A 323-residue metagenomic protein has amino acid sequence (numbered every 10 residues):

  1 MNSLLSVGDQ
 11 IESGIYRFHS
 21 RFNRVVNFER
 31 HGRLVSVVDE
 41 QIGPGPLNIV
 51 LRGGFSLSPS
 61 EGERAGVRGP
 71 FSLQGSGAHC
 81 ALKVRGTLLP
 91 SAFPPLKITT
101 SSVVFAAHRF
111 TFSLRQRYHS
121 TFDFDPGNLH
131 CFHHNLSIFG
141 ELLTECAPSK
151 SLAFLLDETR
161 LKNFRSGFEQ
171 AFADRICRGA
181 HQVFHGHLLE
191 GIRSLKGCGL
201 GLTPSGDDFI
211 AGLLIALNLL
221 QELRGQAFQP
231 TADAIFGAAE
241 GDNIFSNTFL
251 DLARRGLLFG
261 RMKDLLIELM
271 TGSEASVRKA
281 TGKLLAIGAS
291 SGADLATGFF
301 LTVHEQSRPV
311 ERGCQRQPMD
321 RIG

Functional and structural regions predicted by a protein language model:
M1-F55, L73-H181, H185, L189-E190 (+8 more regions): Phosphate/adenylate-binding glycine loop and adjacent helical scaffold
S56-S60: Long, compositionally biased low-complexity repeat segments characteristic of intrinsically disordered regions
E63-R64, R85: Glycine-biased, low-complexity coil/linker segments
F209-L214: Amphipathic alpha-helical elements of HEAT/ARM-like alpha-solenoid repeat scaffolds that form extended
Q229-G241: Long, charge-rich alpha-helical interaction segments
G241-D264: Membrane-interfacial catalytic/cofactor-binding modules of polytopic membrane enzymes
R261-G323: Acidic, carboxylate-rich catalytic segments that either coordinate divalent cations
